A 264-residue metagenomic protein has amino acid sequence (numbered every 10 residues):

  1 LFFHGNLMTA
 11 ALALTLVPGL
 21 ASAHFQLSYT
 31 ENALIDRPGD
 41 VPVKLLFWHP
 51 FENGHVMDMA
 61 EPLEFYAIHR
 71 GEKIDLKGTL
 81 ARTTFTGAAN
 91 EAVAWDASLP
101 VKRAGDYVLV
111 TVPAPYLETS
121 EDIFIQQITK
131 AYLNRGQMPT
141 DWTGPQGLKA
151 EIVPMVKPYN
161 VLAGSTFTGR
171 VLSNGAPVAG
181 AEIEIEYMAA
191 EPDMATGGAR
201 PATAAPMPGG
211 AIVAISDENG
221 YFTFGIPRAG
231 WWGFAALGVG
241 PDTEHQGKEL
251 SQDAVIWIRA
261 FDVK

Functional and structural regions predicted by a protein language model:
L1, S22-H24: Absolute protein N-terminus
L1-T9: Bacterial N-terminal signal peptides that target proteins for export
A10-A11, A21: Cleavable N-terminal signal peptides
H24-K264: N-terminal soluble domains immediately following signal/targeting peptides that reside in extracytoplasmic
